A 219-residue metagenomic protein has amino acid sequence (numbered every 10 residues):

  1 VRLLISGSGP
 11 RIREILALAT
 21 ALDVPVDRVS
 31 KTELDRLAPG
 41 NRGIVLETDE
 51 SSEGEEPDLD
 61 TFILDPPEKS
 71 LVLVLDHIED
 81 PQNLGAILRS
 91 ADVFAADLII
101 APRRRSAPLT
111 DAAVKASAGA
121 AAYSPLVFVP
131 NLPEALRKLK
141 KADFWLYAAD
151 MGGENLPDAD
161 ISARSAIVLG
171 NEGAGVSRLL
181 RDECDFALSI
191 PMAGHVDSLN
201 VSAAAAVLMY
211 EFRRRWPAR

Functional and structural regions predicted by a protein language model:
V1-D65: N-terminal positively charged helical leader segments and presequences
L3-R11, L16-P25, L64-E154: RNA substrate-binding interface of SAM-dependent RNA methyltransferases
V29-S30, D49, D76, P102-R103 (+4 more regions): Short beta->alpha connector loops at strand-helix junctions that form conserved, small/polar/Pro-enriched
L37-P39, L136, S198-S202: Short, charged, surface-exposed secondary-structure boundary motifs
I44-E47, K115-A120, A163-I167: Short, hinge-like loop/turn segments at secondary-structure boundaries
Q82-A86, V176, V201: Short glycine/serine/threonine-rich phosphate/pyrophosphate-binding segments that cradle anionic phosphate groups
V93, A112-A120, R178-R219: Structured adenosyl-cofactor binding patch, chiefly the S-adenosyl-L-methionine
Y147-V196, N200: Active-site/ligand-binding-proximal alpha/beta "capping" segment
